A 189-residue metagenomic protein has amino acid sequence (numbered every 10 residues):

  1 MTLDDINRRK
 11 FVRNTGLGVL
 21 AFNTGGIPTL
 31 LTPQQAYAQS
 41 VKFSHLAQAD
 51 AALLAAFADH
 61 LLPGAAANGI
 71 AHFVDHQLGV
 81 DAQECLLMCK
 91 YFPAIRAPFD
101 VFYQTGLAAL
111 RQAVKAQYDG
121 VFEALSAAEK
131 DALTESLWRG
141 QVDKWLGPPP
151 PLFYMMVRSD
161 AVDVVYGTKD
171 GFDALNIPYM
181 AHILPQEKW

Functional and structural regions predicted by a protein language model:
M1-F22: N-terminal secretory signal peptides and thylakoid transit peptides that target proteins across membranes
L3-D5, G25-L62: C-terminal segment of N-terminal export signals and the immediately downstream linker at the start of the mature
F22-Q34, G79-A82, G106: Short, compositionally biased low-complexity segments
P33-Y37, A94-P98, M155-D160, N176: Short alpha-helical linear motifs
S40-F43, A51-Y154: Flexible, low-complexity segments enriched for small/polar residues
V142-W189: Long, amphipathic alpha-helical surface segments
